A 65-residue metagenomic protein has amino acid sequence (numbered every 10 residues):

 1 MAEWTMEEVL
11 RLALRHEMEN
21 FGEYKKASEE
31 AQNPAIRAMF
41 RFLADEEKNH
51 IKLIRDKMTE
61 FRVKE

Functional and structural regions predicted by a protein language model:
M1-E65: Non-heme di-metal
